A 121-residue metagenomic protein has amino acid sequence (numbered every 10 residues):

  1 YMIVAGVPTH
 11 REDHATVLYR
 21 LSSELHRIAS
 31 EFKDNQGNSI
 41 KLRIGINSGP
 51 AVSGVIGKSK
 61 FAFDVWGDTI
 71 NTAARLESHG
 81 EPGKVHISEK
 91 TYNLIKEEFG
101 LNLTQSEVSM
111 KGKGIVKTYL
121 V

Functional and structural regions predicted by a protein language model:
Y1-V17, E31-D68, L94, S106 (+1 more regions): Catalytic core of nucleotidyl cyclases, primarily class III adenylyl/guanylyl cyclases
T16-S23, R27: Amphipathic alpha-helical segments that line or abut small-molecule/effector binding pockets and mediate allosteric
E24, D68-N71: Short, conserved clusters of charged catalytic residues that mark active-site and nucleotide-handling motifs
L25, I46, L76, G112: Residue-level signature of catalytic and energy-coupling elements of molecular machines, predominantly ATP/GTP-dependent
L25-I28, F32-N35, K58, H79-G83 (+1 more regions): Conserved, well-folded catalytic cores of nucleic-acid-processing and energy-transducing macromolecular machines
A51-S53, A73, H79-V121: Cytosolic regulatory/linker segments at or just downstream of nucleotide-handling modules in signal-transduction
